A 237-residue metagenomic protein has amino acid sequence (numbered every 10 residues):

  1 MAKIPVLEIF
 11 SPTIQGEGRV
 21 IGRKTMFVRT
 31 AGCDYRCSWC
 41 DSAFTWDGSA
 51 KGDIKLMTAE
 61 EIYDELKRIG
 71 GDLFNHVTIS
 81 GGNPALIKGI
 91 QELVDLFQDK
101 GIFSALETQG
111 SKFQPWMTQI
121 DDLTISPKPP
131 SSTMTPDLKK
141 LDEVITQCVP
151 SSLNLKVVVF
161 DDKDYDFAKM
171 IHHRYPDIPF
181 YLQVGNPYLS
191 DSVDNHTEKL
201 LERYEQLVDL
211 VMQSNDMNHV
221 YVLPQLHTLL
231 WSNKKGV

Functional and structural regions predicted by a protein language model:
A2-W39, A43: N-terminal pre-triad scaffold of radical SAM enzymes
P5, F27-R29, D41, T78 (+3 more regions): Conserved beta-strand segments that form the floor/walls of ligand-binding pockets within enzyme and binding domains
L7, K24, R36-D121: Conserved Radical SAM active-site core
P12, F44-D47, P187-L189: A short, flexible beta-alpha/helix-coil linker loop
G18, K24, A50, L230 (+1 more regions): Solvent-exposed, flexible loop/coil residues
V20, K51-D53, V193-H196: Short, solvent-exposed loop/turn segments at secondary-structure boundaries
A31, G81, V159: Conserved residues at beta->alpha junctions
L73, A85-V237: Conserved AdoMet/S-adenosylmethionine-binding subsite of the radical SAM
